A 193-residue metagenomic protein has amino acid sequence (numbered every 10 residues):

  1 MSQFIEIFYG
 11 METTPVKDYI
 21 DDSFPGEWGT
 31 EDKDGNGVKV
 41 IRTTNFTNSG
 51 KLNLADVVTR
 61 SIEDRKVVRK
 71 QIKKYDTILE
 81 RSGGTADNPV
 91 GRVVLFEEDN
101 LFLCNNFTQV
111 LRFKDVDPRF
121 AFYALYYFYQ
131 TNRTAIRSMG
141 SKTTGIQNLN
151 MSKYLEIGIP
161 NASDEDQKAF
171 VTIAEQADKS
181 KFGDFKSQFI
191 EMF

Functional and structural regions predicted by a protein language model:
M1-G26, E156, N161-F193: Non-catalytic DNA-recognition/assembly elements of restriction-modification systems
P15-D22, E31, T47, K51-L54 (+3 more regions): Basic, amphipathic alpha-helical recognition segments used for DNA target recognition
K17-T30, T44-T77: Sequence-specific dsDNA recognition surfaces
F24, G83, Y126-Y129, E175: Hydrophobic alpha-helix feature that most strongly marks membrane-spanning transmembrane helices and their immediate
T30-K39, L52-R60, R69-K73, G84-N88 (+3 more regions): Short, surface-exposed loop/turn microsegments at beta-strand edges and helix-strand junctions
F46, G83-G84: Histidine- and/or cysteine-centered catalytic micro-motif in compact active-site loops
